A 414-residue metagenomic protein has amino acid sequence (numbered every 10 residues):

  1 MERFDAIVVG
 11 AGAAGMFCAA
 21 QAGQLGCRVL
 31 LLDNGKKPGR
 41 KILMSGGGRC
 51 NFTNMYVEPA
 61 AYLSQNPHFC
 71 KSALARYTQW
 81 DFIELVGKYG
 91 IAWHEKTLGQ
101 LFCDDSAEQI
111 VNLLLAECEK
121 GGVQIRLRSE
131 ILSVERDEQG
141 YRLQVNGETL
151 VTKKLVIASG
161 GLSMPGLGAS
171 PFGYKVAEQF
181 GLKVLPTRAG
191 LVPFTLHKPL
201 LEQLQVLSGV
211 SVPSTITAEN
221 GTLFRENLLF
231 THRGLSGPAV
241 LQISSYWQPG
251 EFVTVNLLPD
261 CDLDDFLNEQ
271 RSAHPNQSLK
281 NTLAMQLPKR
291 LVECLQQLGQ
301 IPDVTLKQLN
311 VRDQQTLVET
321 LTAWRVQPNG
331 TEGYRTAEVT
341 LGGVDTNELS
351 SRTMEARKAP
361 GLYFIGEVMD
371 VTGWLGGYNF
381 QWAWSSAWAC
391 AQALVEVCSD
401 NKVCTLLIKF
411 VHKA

Functional and structural regions predicted by a protein language model:
A6-L31, L394: N-terminal Rossmann-like FAD-binding beta1-loop-alpha1 element of flavoenzymes
I7-V9, I131, L150-S163, L228-T231: Short hydrophobic core segments
G23-S45: Glycine-rich FAD pyrophosphate-binding loop
K36-P38, L43-M44, F52-P59, A92 (+2 more regions): An anion/pyrophosphate-binding glycine-rich loop and adjacent beta-alpha core in soluble alpha-beta enzymes
R49-H94: Glycine-rich active-site loop/strand segments that organize a redox cofactor
R76-K154: Feature captures the FAD/FMN-dependent oxidoreductase FAD-binding
L127, Q297-T372: A glycine-rich dinucleotide-binding beta-alpha-beta segment and adjacent secondary-structure elements that constitute
K154-L200: Glycine-rich loop(s) and the adjacent beta-strand/alpha-helix scaffold that form part
